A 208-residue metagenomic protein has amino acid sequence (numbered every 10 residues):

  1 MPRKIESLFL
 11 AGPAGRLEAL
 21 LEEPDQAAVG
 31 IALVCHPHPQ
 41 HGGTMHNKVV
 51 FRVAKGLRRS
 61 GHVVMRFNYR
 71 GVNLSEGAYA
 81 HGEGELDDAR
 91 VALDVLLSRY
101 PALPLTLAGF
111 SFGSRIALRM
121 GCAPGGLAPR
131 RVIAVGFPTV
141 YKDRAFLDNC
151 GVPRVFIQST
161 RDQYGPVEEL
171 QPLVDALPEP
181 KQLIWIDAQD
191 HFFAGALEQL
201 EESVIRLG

Functional and structural regions predicted by a protein language model:
M1-L8: A domain-start/cap signature at the N-terminus of enzymes
L10-G12, R16-A102: Serine-hydrolase catalytic machinery in alpha/beta-hydrolase-like enzymes
D87-V152: Primarily recognizes the serine-hydrolase "nucleophile elbow" in alpha/beta-hydrolase and SGNH/GDSL folds
C150-G151, V155-Q158, D162: Short beta-strand/loop motif that positions the catalytic acidic residue of the alpha/beta-hydrolase fold
V152, G165-V174: Short alpha-helix in the alpha/beta-hydrolase fold that links the catalytic acid
T160-G165, H191-F192: Acidic catalytic loop of the alpha/beta-hydrolase fold
A176-F192: Catalytic histidine neighborhood in serine/cysteine hydrolases with alpha/beta-hydrolase-type architecture
A194-L207: Post-His helix in hydrolase/transferase enzymes
